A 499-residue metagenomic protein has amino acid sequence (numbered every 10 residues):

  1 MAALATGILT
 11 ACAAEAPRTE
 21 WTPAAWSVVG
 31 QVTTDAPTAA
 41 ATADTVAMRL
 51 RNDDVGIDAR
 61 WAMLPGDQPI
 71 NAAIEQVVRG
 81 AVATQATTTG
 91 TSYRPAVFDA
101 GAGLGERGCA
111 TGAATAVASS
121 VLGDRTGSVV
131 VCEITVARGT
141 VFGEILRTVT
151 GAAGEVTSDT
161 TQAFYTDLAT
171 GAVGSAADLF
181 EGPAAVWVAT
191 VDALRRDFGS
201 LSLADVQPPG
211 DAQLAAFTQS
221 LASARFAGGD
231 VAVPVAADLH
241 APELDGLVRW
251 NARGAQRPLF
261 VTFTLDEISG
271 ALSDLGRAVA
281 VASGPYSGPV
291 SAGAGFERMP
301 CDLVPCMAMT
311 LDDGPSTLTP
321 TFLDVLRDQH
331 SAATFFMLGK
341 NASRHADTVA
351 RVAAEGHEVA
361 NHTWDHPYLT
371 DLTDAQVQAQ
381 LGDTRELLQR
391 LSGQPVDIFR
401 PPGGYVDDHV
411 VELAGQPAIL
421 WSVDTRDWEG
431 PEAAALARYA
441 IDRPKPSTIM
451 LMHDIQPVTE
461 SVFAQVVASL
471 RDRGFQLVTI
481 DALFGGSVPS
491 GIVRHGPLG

Functional and structural regions predicted by a protein language model:
M1-T10: Sec-dependent bacterial lipoprotein signal peptides
C12-P305: Compositionally biased intrinsically disordered regions enriched in Thr/Gly
L64-G66, V149-A153, V173, V231 (+10 more regions): Solvent-exposed loop/turn segments at secondary-structure junctions within structured extracellular/periplasmic domains
N71-V82, T160-A163, W187, V191 (+7 more regions): Extracytoplasmic/secreted envelope proteins and their assembly/folding machinery, especially bacterial periplasmic
R79-T87, L168-G171, D192-G199, R327-A332 (+7 more regions): Sec-exported extracytoplasmic/periplasmic mature domains
E267-D302, V325, Q329, N341-R344 (+2 more regions): C-terminal domain-boundary segment and adjacent tail
P285-L372, Q376-Q380, L387: Active-site beta->alpha N-cap acidic-glycine motif
S343-R344, P367-L498: Catalytic domains of cell-wall/extracellular-matrix polysaccharide-remodeling enzymes, centered on de-N-acetylation
